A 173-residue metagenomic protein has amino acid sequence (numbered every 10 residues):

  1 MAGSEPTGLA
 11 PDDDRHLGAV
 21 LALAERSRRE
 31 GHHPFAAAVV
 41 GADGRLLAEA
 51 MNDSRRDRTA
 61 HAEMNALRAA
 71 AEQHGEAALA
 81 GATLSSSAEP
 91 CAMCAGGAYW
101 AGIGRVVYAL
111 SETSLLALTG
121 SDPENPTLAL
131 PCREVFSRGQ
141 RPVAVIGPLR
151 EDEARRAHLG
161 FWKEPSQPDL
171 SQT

Functional and structural regions predicted by a protein language model:
M1-S27, G97-T173: Zinc-dependent deaminase
V20, A24-S27, A37, A48 (+1 more regions): Small-residue (primarily alanine) positions within well-ordered alpha-helices, especially packing/interaction faces
F35-G44: Short beta-strand scaffold segments in enzyme catalytic cores
L47-S54: Short beta->alpha transition motifs characteristic of CBS
M51, A60-E63, H74, A80: Signature of N-terminal electron-transfer/Fe-S-associated modules in redox systems
R55-A69: A short, polar/charged loop-to-alpha-helix boundary motif
E76-E89: Immediate flanking context of iron-sulfur cluster ligation sites
A88, A92-G96: Conserved redox-active cysteine motifs that mediate thiol-disulfide chemistry, especially di-cysteine Cys-X(1-2)-Cys
